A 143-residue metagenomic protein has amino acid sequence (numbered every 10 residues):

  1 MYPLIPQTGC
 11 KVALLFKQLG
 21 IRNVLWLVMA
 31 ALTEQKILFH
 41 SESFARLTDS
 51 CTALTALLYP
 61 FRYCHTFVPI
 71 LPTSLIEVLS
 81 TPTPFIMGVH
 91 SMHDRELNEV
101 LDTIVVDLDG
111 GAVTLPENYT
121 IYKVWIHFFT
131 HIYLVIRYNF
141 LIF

Functional and structural regions predicted by a protein language model:
M1-F143: Acidic, Ser/Thr/Pro/Gly-enriched alpha-helical scaffold modules and adjacent low-complexity linkers in large eukaryotic
